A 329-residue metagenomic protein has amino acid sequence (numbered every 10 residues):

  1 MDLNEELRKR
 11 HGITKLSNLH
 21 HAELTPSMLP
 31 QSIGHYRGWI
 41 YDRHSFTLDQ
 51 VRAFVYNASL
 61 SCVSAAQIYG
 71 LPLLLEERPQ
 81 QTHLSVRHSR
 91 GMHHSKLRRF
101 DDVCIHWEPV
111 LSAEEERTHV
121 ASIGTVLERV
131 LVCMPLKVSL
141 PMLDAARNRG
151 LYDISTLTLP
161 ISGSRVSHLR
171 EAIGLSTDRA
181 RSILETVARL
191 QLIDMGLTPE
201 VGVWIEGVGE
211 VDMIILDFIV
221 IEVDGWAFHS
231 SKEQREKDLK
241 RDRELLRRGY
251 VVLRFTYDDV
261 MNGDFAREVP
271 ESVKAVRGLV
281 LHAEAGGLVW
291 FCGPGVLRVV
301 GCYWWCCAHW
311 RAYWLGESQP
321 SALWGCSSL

Functional and structural regions predicted by a protein language model:
M1-R165, G278-L329: Short gly/ser-rich loop at a beta-strand->alpha-helix junction or flexible surface loop bordering the NTP-binding
R147-S328: Surface segments flanking catalytic/ligand-binding clefts of nucleic-acid enzymes
